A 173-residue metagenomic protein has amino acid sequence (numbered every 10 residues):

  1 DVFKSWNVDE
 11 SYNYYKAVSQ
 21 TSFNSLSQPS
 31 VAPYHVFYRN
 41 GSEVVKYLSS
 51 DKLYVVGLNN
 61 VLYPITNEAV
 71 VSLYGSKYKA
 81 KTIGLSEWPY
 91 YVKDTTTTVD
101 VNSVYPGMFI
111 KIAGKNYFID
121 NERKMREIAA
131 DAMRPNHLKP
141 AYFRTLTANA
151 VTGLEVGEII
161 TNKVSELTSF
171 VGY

Functional and structural regions predicted by a protein language model:
D1-Y173: Short, surface-exposed polybasic-aromatic patches that bind anionic ligands, especially phosphate groups
